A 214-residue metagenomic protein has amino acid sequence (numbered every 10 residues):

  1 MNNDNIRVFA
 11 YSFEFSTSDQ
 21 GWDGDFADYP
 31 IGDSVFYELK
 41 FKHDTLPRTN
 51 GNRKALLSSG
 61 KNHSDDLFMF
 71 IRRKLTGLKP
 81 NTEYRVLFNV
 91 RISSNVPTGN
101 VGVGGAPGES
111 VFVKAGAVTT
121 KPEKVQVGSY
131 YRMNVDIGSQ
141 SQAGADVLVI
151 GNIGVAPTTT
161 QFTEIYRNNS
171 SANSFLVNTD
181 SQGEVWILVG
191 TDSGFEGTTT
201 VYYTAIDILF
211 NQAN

Functional and structural regions predicted by a protein language model:
N2-F36: Extracellular carbohydrate-recognition regions
F41-F70: Surface-exposed, low-complexity/disordered Ser/Thr/Gly/Pro/Asn-rich loops and linkers
N62-K79, R167-S174, Y203-A205: Short beta-strands within extracellular/lumenal beta-sheet-rich domains
T82-G99, V189-T191: A short beta-strand element within beta-rich, extracytoplasmic domains of secreted/secretory-pathway proteins
I92-E109, K121-P122, F195-T198: Extended, low-complexity, turn-rich repeat/linker tracts enriched in Gly/Pro/Ser/Thr and Asp/Glu that occur
F112-T158: Beta-strand-rich interaction/scaffold domains
V149-N173, I187-T198: Short beta-strand-plus-loop segments that form exposed binding edges in beta-rich domains
T163-Y166, N178-D180, S193-F210: Extracellular carbohydrate recognition
